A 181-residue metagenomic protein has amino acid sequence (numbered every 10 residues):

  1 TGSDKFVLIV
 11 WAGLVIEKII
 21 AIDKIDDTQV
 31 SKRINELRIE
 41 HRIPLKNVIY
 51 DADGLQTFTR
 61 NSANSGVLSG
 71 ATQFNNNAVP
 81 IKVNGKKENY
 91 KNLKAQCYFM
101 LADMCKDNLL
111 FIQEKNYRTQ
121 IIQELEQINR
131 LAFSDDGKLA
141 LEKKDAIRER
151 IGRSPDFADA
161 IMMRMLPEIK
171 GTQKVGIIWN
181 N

Functional and structural regions predicted by a protein language model:
T1-F99, D103-N181: RNase H-like, metal-dependent nuclease domains and their acidic two-metal-ion catalytic environment used
